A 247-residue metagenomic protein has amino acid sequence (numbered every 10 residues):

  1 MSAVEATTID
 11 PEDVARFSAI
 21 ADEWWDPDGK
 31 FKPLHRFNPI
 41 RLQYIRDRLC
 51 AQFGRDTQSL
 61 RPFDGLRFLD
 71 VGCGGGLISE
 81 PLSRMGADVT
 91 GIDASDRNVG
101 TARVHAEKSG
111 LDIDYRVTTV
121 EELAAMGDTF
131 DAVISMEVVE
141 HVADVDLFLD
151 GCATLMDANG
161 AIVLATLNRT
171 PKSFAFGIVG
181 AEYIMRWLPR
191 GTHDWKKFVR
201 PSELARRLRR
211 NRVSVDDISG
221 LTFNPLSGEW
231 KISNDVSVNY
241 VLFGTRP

Functional and structural regions predicted by a protein language model:
M1-F31, H35: N-terminal, positively charged/glycine-rich alpha-helical extensions of SAM-dependent methyltransferases
R36-D64: Conserved alpha-helix/loop element of class I SAM-dependent methyltransferases that forms part of the SAM/SAH-binding
D56-R61, L66-K172, L204, L242-G244: Conserved SAM-binding loop
S173-Y183: Short, flexible, mixed-charge acidic loops at enzyme active sites
M185-E203: Acceptor-substrate binding/catalytic loop of class I
R200-P201, A205-V213: Substrate-binding/catalytic lobe of Class I Rossmann-like enzymes that use SAM or dcSAM, i.e., the mid-to-C-terminal
V213-N224: Conserved S-adenosyl-L-methionine
E229-P247: Core SAM-dependent methyltransferase catalytic element
